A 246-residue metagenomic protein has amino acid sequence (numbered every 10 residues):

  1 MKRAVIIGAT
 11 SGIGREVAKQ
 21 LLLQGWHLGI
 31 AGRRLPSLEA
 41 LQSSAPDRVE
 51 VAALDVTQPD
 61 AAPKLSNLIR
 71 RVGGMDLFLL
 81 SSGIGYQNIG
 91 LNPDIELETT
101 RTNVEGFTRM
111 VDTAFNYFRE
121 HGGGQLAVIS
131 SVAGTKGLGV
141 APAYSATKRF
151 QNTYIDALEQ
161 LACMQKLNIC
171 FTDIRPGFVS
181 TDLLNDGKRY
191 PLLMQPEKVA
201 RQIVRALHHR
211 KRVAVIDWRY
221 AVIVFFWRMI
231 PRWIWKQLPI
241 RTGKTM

Functional and structural regions predicted by a protein language model:
T10-S11: Conserved glycine-rich cofactor-binding loop
A45-D60: Rossmann-fold cofactor-recognition segment
S81-Q87: Conserved NAD(P)H cofactor-binding loop of Rossmann-fold oxidoreductase domains
N88-R101: Short alpha-helical oligomerization interface
V111, T147: Active-site helix of classical SDR
S131: Residue(s) in the substrate-gating loop at a strand-loop-helix junction that position the organic substrate next
D173, K188-V224: C-terminal helical subdomain
